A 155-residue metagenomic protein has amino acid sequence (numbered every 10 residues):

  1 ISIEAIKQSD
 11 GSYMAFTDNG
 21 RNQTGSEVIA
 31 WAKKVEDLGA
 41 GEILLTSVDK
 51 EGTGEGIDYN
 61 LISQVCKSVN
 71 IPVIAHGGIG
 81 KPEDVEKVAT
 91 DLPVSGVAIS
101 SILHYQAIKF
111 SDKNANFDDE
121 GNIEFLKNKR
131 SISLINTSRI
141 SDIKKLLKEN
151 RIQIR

Functional and structural regions predicted by a protein language model:
I1, V35, I43, V65 (+3 more regions): Conserved, mostly hydrophobic/aromatic
I1-E51: Conserved anion-binding
S2-G11, E51-C66, K81-E86, Q106-N114: Active-site-adjacent beta->alpha loops and helix N-cap segments on the catalytic face of soluble alpha/beta enzymes
I3-A5, S47, G77-G78, S100-I102: Short secondary-structure boundary segments
N22-G39, G56-N70, I79: Short loop-to-alpha-helix "cap/lid" segments that border enzyme active sites across diverse enzyme classes
W31, L61, D84, R139-D142: Hydrophobic alpha-helical segments typical of transmembrane helices and their membrane-interface/capping positions
N60-I99: Catalytic cores of alpha/beta
A89-R155: C-terminal helical cap(s) of enzyme catalytic domains, especially alpha/beta-barrels
